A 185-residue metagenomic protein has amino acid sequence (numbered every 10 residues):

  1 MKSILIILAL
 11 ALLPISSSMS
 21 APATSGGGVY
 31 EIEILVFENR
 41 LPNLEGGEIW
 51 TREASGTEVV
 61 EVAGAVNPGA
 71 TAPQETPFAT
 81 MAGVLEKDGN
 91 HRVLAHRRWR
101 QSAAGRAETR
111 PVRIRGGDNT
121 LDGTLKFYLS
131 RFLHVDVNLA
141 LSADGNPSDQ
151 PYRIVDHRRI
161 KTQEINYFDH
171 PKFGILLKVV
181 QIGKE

Functional and structural regions predicted by a protein language model:
M1-I4: Positively charged n-region of N-terminal signal peptides that target proteins for export
I7-P14: Bacterial N-terminal signal peptides
S20-R159, Q163-F168: Extended, low-hydrophobicity segments enriched in charged/polar residues
E33-L35, L176-V180: Soluble periplasmic/extracytoplasmic beta-strand elements of cell-envelope proteins
E164-K172, L176-K178: Short, exposed beta-strand-loop hairpins at the edges of beta-sheets in extracellular/periplasmic proteins
G183-E185: Short, solvent-exposed mixed-charge patches
